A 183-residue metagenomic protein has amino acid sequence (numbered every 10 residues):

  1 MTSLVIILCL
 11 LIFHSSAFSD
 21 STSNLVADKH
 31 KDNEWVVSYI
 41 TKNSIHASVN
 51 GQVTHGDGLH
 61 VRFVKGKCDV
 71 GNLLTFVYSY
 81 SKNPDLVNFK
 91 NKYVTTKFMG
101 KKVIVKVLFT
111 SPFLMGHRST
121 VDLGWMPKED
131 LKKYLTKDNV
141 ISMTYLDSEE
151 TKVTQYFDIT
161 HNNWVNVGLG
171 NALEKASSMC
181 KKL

Functional and structural regions predicted by a protein language model:
M1-L8: Sec-dependent signal peptide recognition, specifically the positively charged N-region followed immediately by
I6, S16-S19: Intrinsically disordered, low-complexity serine/threonine-rich segments
I12-H14: N-terminal signal peptide c-region/cleavage motif recognized by signal peptidases
F18-L183: A generic "folded-domain core" signal
